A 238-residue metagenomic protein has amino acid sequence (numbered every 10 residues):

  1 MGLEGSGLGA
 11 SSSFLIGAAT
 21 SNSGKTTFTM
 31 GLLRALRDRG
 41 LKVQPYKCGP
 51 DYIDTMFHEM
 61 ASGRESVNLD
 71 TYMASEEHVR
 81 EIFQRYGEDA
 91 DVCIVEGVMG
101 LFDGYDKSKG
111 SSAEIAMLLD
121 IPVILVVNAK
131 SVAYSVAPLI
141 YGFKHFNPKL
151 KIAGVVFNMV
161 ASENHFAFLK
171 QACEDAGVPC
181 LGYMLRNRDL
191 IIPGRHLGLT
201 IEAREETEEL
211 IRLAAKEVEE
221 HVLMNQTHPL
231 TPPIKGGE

Functional and structural regions predicted by a protein language model:
M1-A10, T227-E238: Intrinsic disorder/low-complexity segments
G9-S23, T27, L33-L119, V127-G154 (+1 more regions): ATP-dependent carboxylate-amine ligase catalytic core
S21-S23, A176, L230-P233: Short conserved micro-motifs on helix faces and helix-strand junctions that flank and scaffold key functional residues
F28, V67, L101-G104, R186 (+2 more regions): Short, electropositive, low-hydrophobicity segments enriched in small/polar residues
V123-V126, L181-Y183: Short hydrophobic alpha-helical runs that function as membrane-insertion/retention elements
Y134-T227: Internal gly/pro-rich beta-alpha loop/helix module that stabilizes soluble enzyme cofactors or their anionic handles
